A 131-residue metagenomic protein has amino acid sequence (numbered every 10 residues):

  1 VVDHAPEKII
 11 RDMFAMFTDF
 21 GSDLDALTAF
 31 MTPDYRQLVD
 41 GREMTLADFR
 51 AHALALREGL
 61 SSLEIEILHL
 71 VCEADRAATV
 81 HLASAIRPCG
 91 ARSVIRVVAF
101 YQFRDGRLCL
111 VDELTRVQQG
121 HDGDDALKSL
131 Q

Functional and structural regions predicted by a protein language model:
V2-A5, F14-T18, A51-Q131: A beta-strand edge to alpha-helix "cap/lid" segment located at domain peripheries
V2-P33: Short acidic-aromatic low-complexity motifs
H4, M44-A47: Residues at secondary-structure transition points
I10, T32-P33, L46, V97-A99 (+1 more regions): Secondary-structure boundary/capping motif
D12-M13, Y35, V39, R87: Residues at structural and domain junctions
D25-A29, L38-V39, I65-E66, V111-D112: Short, hydrophobic secondary-structure boundary micro-motifs
A29-F30, D48, H52: Generic alpha-helical secondary-structure signal
P33-T45, E58: A short gly/proline-enriched turn/hairpin at secondary-structure junctions
